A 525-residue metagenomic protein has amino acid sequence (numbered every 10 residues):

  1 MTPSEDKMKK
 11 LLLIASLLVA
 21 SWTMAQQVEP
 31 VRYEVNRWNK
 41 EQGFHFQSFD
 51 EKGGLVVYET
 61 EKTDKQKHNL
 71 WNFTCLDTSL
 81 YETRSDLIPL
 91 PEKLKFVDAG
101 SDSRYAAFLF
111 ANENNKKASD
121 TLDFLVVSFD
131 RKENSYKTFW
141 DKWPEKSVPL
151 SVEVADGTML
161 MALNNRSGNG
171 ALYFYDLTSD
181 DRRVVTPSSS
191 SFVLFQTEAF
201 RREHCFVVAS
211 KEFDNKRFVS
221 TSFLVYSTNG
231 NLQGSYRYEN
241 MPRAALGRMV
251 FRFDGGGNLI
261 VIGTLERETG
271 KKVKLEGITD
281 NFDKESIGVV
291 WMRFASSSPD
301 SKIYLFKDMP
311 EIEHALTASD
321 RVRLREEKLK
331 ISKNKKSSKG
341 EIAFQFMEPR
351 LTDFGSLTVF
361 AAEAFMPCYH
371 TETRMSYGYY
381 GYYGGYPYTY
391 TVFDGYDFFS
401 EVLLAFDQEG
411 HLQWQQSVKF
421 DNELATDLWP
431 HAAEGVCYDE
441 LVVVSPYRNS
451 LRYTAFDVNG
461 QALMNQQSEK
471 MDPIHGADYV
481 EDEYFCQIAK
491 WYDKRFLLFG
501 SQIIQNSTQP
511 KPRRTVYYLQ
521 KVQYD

Functional and structural regions predicted by a protein language model:
M1-V31: Bacterial Sec-dependent N-terminal signal peptides
E29-R37, E82-I88, S135-D141, D181-P187 (+3 more regions): A short beta-strand motif characteristic of beta-propeller blades
N39-Q47, P91-G100, D141-E153, S190-A199 (+3 more regions): Repeated scaffold domains used in trafficking and secretory/extracellular systems, primarily beta-propellers
F46-D156, A162-R166: Post-signal peptide N-terminal segment of secreted/secretory-pathway proteins
K52-K65, R104-K117, D156-N165, E203-N215 (+4 more regions): Short beta-strand elements that form the blades of beta-propeller/WD-repeat-like and other beta-sheet-rich scaffold
L70-T78, T121-R131, Y173-L177, V219-N231 (+3 more regions): Beta-propeller blade signature
R237-A245, D308-R325, S332, Q416-A433 (+1 more regions): Conserved blade-ending motifs and adjacent loop-strand segments that build the rim/top face of beta-propeller domains
P349, F354-P367, V392-F399, A425-L463: Loop/turn-rich, solvent-exposed surfaces of beta-rich toroidal or solenoidal domains
